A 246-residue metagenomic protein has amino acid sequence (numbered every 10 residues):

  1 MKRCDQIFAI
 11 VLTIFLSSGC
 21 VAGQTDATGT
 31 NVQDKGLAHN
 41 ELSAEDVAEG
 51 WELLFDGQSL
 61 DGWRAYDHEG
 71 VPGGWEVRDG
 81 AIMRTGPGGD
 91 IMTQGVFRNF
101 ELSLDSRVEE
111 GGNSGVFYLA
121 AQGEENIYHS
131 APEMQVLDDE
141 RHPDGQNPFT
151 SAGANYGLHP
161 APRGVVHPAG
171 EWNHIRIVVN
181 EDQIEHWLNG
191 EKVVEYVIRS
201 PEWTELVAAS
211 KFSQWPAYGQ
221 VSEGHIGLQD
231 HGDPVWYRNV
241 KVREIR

Functional and structural regions predicted by a protein language model:
M1-F8: Bacterial N-terminal signal peptides that target proteins for export
A9-G19: Bacterial N-terminal signal peptides
C20-R246: Carbohydrate-interacting regions of secretory-pathway proteins
